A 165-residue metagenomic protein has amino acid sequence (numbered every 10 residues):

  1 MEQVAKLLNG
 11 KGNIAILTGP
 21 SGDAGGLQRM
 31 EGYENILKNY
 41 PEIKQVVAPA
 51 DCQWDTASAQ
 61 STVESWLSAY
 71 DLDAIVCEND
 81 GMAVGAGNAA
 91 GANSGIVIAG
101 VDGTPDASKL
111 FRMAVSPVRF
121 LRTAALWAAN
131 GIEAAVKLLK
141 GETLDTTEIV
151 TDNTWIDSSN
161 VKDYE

Functional and structural regions predicted by a protein language model:
M1-E165: A residue-level marker of the well-folded mature domains of exported/periplasmic proteins
